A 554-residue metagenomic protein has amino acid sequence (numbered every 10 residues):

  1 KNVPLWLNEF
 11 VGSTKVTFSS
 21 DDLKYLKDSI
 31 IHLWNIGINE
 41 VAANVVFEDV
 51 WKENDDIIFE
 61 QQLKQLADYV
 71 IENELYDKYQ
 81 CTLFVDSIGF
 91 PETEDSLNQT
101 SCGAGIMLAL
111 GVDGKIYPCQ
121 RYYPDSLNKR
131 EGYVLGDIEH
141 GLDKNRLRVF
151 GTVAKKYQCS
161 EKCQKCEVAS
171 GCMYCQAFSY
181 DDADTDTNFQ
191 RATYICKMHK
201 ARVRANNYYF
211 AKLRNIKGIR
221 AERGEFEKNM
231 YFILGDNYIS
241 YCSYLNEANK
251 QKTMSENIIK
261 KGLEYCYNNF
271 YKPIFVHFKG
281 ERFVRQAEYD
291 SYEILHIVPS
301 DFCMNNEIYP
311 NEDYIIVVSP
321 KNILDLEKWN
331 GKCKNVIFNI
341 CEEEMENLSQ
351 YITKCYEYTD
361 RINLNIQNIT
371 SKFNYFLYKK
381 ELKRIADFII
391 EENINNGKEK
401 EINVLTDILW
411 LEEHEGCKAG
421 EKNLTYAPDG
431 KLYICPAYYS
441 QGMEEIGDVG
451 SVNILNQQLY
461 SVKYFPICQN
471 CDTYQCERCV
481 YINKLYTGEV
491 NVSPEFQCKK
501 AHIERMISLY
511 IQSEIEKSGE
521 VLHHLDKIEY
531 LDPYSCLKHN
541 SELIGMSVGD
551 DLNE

Functional and structural regions predicted by a protein language model:
N2-I88, P273-V276, N322-D407: Conserved C-terminal portion of the radical SAM core fold that forms the substrate/S-adenosylmethionine-binding
Q61-P91, R121-M173, K380-I408, P436-C479 (+1 more regions): C-terminal accessory region of radical SAM enzymes
F90-T100, T406-E415: Short, basic/aromatic recognition patches
S101-G105, C417-G420: Short, small/polar residue-rich loop motifs at catalytic or cofactor-binding pockets
G111, A427: Short, acidic, Ser/Thr-enriched surface-loop or helix-capping motifs
Q158-N229, T473-E554: Radical SAM enzyme core and accessory elements
I195-R202, Y209, I216-Y309: Conserved alpha-helical substructure of the radical SAM core
